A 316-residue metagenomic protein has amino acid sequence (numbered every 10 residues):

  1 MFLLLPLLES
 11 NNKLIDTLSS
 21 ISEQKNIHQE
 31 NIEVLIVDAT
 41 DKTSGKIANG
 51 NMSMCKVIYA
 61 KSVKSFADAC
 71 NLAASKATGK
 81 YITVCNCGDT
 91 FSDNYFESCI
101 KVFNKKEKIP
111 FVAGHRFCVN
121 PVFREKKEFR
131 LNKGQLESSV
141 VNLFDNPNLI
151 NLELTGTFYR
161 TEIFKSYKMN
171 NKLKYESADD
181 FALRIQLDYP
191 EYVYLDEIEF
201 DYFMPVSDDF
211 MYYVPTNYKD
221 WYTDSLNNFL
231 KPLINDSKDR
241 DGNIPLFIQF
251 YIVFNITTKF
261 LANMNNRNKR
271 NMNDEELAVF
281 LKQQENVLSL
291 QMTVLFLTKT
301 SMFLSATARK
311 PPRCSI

Functional and structural regions predicted by a protein language model:
M1-L4, E33, D180: Cell-envelope/extracellular polymer assembly enzymes that use nucleotide-activated donors
S10-K25: Short, well-formed alpha-helical segments that are part of the catalytic scaffolds of diverse glycosyltransferases
I21-Y59: Acidic donor-binding segment of Leloir-type glycosyltransferases
A60-A77: Glycine-rich, basic loop-to-helix element that forms the pyrophosphate-binding segment of sugar-nucleotide handling
I82: Short aromatic/hydrophobic "clamp" motif used to bind/position activated sugar donors
T90, N94-F129: Conserved donor NDP-sugar-binding/catalytic core segment of glycosyltransferases
K127-L149: Short, flexible, basic/aromatic active-site loop/helix in glycosyltransferases
I163, Y167, L173-I198, M204: A short, conserved alpha-helix in the catalytic core of glycosyltransferases
